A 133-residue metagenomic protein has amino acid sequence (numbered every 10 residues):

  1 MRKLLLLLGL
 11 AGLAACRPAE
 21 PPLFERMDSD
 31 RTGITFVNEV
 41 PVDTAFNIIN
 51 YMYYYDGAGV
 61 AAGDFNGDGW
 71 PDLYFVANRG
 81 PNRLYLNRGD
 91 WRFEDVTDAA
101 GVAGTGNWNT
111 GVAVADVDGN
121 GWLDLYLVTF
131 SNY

Functional and structural regions predicted by a protein language model:
M1-L4, C16-Y133: Acidic, glycine/proline-rich Ca2+-coordinating loop motifs
L8-C16: Hydrophobic h-region of N-terminal signal peptides that target proteins for export in Gram-negative bacteria
